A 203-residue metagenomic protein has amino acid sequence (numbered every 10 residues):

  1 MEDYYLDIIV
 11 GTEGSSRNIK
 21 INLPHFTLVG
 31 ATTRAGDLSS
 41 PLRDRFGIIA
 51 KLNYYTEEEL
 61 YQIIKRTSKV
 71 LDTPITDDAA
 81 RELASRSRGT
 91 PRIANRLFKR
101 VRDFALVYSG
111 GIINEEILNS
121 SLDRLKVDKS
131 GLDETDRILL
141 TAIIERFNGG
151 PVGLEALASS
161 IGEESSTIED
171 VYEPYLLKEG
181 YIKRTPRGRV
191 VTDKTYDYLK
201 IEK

Functional and structural regions predicted by a protein language model:
M1, V29, F46, L83 (+3 more regions): Conserved RecA-like P-loop NTPase ATPase core
M1-I9, A35-R45: Conserved AAA+/SF3 P-loop NTPase catalytic/coupling segment centered on the Walker-B
M1-T27: Conserved catalytic/switch belt of AAA+ P-loop NTPases
D37-S85, N95-R96: Conserved AAA+ ATPase core "coupling" helix
T76-D77, S87-R102, G111-N114, L132-D136 (+1 more regions): The conserved phosphate-sensing helix
A80, F98, D103-K126, D136 (+1 more regions): Conserved C-terminal helix/linker of AAA+ ATPases
D123-P151: Winged-helix-like regulatory helical subdomains adjacent to P-loop NTPase cores
I143-K203: Terminal-proximal interaction/regulatory segments of ATP-powered molecular machines
